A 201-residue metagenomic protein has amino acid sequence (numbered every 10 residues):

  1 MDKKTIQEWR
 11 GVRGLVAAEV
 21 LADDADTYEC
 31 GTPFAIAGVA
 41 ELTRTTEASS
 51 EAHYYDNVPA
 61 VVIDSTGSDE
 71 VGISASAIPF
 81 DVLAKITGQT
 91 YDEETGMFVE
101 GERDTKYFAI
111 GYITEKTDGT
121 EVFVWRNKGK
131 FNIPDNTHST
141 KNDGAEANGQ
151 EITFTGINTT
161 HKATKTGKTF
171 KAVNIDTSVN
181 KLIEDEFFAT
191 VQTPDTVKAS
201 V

Functional and structural regions predicted by a protein language model:
M1-T43, A199-V201: Polar/acidic, low-complexity leader/linker segments enriched in S/T/G and N/D
E47-V62: Short, solvent-exposed beta-alpha or beta-beta edge segments that form flexible loop/patches at the rim of ligand
V58-D81, E146-T159: Oligomerization/assembly interface segments of phage tail-like spikes and tubes
I63-D64, V99-E102, E115, H138-N148: Exposed beta-sheet edge/beta-hairpin loop segments within beta-rich domains
T66-D104: Ordered, amphipathic secondary-structure segments that act as subunit-interaction surfaces in large macromolecular
A75-P79, T114-D118, K130-I133, G156-T160: Beta-strand elements of well-folded, non-transmembrane domains
G101-P134: Short helix-loop boundary/capping segments
F131-V201: Mixed-charge, glycine-accented linear interaction segment located at domain edges/termini
